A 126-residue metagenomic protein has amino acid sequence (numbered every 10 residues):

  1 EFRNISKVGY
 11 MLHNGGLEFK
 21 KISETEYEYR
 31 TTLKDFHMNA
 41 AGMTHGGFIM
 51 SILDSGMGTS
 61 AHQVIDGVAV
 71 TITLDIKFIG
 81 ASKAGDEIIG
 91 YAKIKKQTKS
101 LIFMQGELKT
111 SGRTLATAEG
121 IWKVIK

Functional and structural regions predicted by a protein language model:
E1-K126: Terminal targeting signals and extreme-terminal segments of soluble enzymes
